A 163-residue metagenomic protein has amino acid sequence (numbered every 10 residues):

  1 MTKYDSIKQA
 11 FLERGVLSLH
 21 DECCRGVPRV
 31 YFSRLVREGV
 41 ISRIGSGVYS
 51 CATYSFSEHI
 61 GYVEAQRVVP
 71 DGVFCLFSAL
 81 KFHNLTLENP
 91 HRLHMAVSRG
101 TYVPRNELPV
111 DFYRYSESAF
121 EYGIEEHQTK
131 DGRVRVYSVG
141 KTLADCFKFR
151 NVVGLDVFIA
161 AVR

Functional and structural regions predicted by a protein language model:
M1-L17: Short amphipathic alpha-helical interface segments
M1-T2, I41, S55: Charged/polar interaction segments and conserved charged motifs
E13-D21, R25-V27, Y31, V36 (+1 more regions): Nucleic-acid-binding surface
G39-S46: A short, conserved structural fragment
